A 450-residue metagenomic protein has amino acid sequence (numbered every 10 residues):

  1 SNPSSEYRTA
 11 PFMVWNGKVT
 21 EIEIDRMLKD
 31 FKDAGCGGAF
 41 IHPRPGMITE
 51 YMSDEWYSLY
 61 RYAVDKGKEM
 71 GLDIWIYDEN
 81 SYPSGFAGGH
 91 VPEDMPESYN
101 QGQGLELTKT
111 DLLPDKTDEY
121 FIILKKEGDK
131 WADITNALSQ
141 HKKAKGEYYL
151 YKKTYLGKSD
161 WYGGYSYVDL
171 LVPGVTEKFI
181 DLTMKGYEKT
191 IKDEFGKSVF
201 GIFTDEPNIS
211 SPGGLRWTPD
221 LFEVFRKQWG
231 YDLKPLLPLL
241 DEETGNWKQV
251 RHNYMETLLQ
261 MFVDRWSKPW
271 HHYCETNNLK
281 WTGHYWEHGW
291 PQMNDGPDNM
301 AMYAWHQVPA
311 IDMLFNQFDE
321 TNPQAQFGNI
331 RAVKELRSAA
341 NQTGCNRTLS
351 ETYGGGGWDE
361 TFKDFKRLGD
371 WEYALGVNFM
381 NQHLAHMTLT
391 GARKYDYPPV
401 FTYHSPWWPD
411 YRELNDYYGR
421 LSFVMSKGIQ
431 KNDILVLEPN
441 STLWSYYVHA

Functional and structural regions predicted by a protein language model:
S1-D30, A34-G38: Mature N-terminal segment immediately following signal peptide/propeptide cleavage in secreted/periplasmic
Y7-A10, D25, G38-A39, Y51-G89 (+4 more regions): Carbohydrate-binding surfaces of carbohydrate-active enzymes
V14, K116-K130, T183-G186, E194 (+2 more regions): Hydrophobic alpha-helical membrane-insertion signals
W15-G17, P43, T352-G354: Short glycine-centered, acidic/aromatic-flanked micro-motifs in structured strand/loop junctions that mark active-site
V19, L171, Y403: Short His/Asp/Glu-rich catalytic/ion-coordination signatures at enzyme active sites or charged loops
D33-A39, A144-S159, Y231-L239: Short coil-to-beta-strand
P43-E177, D193: Acidic/aromatic-lined carbohydrate-recognition and catalytic surfaces of CAZymes acting on diverse glycans
G146-T190, M425-S426, K431-A450: Catalytic grooves of carbohydrate-active enzymes
